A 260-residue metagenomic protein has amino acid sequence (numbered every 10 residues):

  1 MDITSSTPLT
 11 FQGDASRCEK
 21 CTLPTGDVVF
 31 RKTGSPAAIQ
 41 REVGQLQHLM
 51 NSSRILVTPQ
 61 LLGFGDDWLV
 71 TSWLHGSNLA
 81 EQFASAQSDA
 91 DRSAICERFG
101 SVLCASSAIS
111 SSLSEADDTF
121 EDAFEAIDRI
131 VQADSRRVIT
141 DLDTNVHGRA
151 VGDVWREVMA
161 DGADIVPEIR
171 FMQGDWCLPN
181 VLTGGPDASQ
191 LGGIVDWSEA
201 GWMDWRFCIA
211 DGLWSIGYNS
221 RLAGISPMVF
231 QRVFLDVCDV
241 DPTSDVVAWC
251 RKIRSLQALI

Functional and structural regions predicted by a protein language model:
M1-P24: ATP-binding glycine-rich phosphate-binding loop
T7, R136-D141, A223-I260: ATP/Mg2+ or Mg2+-diphosphate-binding catalytic cores that bind nucleotide phosphates or diphosphates via glycine-rich
D14-R17, D27-V70, L74-S77, Q82-S106: A conserved alpha-helical element in kinase catalytic cores
P24-G26, S88, G184-Q190: Short, solvent-exposed loop/turn segments that connect beta-strands within catalytic domains and beta-strand-rich
M50, L103, S107-S111, G217-S220 (+1 more regions): Protein kinase-like catalytic domain
D91-E97, A108-G174, G184-P186, T243-D245: An alpha-helical support segment within catalytic cores of ATP-dependent transferases
I165, I169-M172, G184-R232, V240: Active-site Asp-x-Gly
P179-T183: Hydrophobic residue at the +6 position relative to the catalytic HRD Asp in the kinase catalytic loop
